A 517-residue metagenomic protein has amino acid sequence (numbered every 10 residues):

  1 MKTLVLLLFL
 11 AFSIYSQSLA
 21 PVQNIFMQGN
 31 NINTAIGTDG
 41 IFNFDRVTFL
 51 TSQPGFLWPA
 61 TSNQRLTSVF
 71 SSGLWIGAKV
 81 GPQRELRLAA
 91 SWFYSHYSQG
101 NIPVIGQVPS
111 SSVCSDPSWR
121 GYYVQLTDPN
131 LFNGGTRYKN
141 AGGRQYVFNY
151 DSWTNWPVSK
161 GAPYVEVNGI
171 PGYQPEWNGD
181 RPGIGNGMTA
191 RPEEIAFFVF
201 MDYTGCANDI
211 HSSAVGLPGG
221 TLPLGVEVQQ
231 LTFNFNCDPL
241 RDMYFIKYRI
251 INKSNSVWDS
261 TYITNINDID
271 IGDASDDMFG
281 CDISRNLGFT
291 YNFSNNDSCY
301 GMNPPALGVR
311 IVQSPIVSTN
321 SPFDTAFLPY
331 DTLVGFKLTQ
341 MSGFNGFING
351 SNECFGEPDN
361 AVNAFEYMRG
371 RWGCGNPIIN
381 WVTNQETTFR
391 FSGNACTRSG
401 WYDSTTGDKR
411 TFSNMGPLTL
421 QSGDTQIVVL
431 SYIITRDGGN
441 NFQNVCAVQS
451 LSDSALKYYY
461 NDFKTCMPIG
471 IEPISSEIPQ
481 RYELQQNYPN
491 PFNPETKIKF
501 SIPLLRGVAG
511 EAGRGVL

Functional and structural regions predicted by a protein language model:
M1-L4, A512-G513: Short, Lys/Arg-enriched, disordered terminal segments
T3-F12: Sec-dependent N-terminal signal peptides
L8, N265, P491: Residues that line or immediately flank small-molecule/substrate-binding pockets and catalytic motifs
Q17-M467: A long-range scaffold signal marking pre-active-site subdomains of enzyme folds
E472-Y488, F492-V516: Glycine-centered coil/turn sites that cap beta-strands in beta-rich domains
